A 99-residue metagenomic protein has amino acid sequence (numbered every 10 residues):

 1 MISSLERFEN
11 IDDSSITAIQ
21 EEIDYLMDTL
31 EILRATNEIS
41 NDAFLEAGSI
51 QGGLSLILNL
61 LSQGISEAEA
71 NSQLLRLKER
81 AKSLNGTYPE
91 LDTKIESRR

Functional and structural regions predicted by a protein language model:
I2-F44, G86: N-terminal acidic leader/helix
I2-F8, D13, L54, L74 (+2 more regions): Intrinsically disordered, low-complexity regions
F8-I19, A43, I50, Q63 (+2 more regions): Intrinsic-disorder-associated interaction segments
I16, I23, L30, A47 (+4 more regions): Generic L/I/V-rich hydrophobic alpha-helical segments across diverse proteins
I32-I39, L56-Q63, E67: General structural signal for alpha-helix termini and helix-helix connectors
G64-R99: Amphipathic alpha-helical binding modules
